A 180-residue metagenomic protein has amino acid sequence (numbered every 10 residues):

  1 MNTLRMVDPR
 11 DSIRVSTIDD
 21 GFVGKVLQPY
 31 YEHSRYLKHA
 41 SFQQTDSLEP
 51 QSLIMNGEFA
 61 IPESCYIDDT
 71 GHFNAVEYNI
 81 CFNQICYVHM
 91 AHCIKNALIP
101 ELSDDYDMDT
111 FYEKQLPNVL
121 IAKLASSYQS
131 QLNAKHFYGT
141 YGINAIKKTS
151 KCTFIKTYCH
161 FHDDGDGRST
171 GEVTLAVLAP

Functional and structural regions predicted by a protein language model:
M1-V76: Non-catalytic linker/capping segments at the edges of enzyme domains
N2-F22, Q131-P180: HotDog/MaoC-like acyl-thioester-processing domains
Y30, C86-C93, F161: Hydrophobic, Leu/Ile/Phe/Ala-enriched alpha-helical segments that form helix-helix packing faces
K38-L48, L124-Q129, Y141-I146: Short amphipathic beta-strand and strand-loop transition segments with alternating hydrophobic
L48-P50, K114-I121, D164-D166: A generic structural signal for short, non-catalytic loop/turn and secondary-structure boundary residues
E58-P62, Q129, A176-L178: A structural detector for beta-sheet-dominated domains
G71-H89: A short mixed-secondary-structure module that forms the rim of ligand-binding clefts
A91-Y138: Hydrophobic beta-strand-centered segment that forms part of the acyl-chain substrate-binding groove
